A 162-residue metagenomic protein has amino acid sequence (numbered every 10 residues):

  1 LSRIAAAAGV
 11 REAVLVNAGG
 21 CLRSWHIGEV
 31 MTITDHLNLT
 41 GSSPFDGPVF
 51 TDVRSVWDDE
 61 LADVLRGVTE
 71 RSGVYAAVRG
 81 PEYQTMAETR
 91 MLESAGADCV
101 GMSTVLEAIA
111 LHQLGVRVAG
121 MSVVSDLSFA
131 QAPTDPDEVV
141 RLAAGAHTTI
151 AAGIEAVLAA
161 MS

Functional and structural regions predicted by a protein language model:
L1-V53: Metabolite-binding pocket within alpha/beta catalytic cores that recognizes anionic/polar moieties
I4-G9, R23-W25, A95, I109-R117: Alpha-helix C-terminal capping segments
A13-A18, T32, E70-V78, V100-M102 (+1 more regions): General beta-strand structural signal in soluble alpha/beta enzymes
H36-E82: Histidine/lysine/aspartate-rich catalytic loop segments that bind and position anionic ligands
G67-D98, L158-S162: Active-site/ligand-binding-proximal alpha/beta "capping" segment
M102-V139: Zn-dependent metallopeptidase/amidohydrolase metal-coordination segment
S128-S162: His/Asp/Glu-rich mid-to-C-terminal helical/loop segments that flank catalytic regions of hydrolases
